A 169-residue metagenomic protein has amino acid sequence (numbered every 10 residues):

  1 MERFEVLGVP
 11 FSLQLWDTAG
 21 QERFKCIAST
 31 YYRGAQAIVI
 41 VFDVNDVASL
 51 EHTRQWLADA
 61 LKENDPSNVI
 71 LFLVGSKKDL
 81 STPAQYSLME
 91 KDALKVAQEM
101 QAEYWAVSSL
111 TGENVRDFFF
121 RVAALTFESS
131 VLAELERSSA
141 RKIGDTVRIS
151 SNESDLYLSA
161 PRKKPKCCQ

Functional and structural regions predicted by a protein language model:
M1-C26, R33: Switch I (G2) and immediately adjacent beta-strands of P-loop GTPase domains
R3-P10, N64-Q169: Conserved P-loop small GTPase signature centered on TRAFAC-class small GTPases
L15, Y31, I38-I40, T53 (+1 more regions): Hydrophobic packing within well-folded, soluble alpha/beta domains
L15-W16, V39-D43, F72-S76, S108: Conserved beta-strand segments of the P-loop GTPase G domain that flank and frequently precede/overlap
R23, I27, S49, D92 (+1 more regions): Short acidic active-site motifs
A28, L57-E63: Short amphipathic alpha-helices and their capping/turn segments at secondary-structure boundaries
R33, Q55-A58, F120: Generic recognition of well-ordered alpha-helical segments within structured catalytic/regulatory domains
A35-R54, N64-S67, K78-Y86: Conserved Switch II/interswitch segment of TRAFAC-class P-loop GTPases
